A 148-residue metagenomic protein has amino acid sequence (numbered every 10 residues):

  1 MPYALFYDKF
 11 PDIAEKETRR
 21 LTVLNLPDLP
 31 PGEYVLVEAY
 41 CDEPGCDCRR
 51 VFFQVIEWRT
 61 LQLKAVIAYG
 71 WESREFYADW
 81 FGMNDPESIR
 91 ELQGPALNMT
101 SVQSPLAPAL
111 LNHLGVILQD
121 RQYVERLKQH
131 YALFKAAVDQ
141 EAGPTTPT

Functional and structural regions predicted by a protein language model:
M1-E43, Q140-T148: N-terminal secretory-pathway/extracellular module detecting exported/lumenal segments and adjacent signal-anchor/first
L5, A14-E17, N25, Y40 (+5 more regions): Generic low-complexity, intrinsically disordered sequence content enriched in small uncharged/hydrophobic residues
V23-Y69: Amphipathic, interaction-prone secondary-structure segments
E38, S73, F81, L127 (+1 more regions): Generic alpha-helical secondary structure signal
R49-F52, A78-N84, E141-A142: Surface-exposed beta-strand edges and their flanking turn/coil or helix-capping segments
E57-E125: An exposed acidic His-Trp-rich patch
L110-T148: C-terminal charged interaction modules
